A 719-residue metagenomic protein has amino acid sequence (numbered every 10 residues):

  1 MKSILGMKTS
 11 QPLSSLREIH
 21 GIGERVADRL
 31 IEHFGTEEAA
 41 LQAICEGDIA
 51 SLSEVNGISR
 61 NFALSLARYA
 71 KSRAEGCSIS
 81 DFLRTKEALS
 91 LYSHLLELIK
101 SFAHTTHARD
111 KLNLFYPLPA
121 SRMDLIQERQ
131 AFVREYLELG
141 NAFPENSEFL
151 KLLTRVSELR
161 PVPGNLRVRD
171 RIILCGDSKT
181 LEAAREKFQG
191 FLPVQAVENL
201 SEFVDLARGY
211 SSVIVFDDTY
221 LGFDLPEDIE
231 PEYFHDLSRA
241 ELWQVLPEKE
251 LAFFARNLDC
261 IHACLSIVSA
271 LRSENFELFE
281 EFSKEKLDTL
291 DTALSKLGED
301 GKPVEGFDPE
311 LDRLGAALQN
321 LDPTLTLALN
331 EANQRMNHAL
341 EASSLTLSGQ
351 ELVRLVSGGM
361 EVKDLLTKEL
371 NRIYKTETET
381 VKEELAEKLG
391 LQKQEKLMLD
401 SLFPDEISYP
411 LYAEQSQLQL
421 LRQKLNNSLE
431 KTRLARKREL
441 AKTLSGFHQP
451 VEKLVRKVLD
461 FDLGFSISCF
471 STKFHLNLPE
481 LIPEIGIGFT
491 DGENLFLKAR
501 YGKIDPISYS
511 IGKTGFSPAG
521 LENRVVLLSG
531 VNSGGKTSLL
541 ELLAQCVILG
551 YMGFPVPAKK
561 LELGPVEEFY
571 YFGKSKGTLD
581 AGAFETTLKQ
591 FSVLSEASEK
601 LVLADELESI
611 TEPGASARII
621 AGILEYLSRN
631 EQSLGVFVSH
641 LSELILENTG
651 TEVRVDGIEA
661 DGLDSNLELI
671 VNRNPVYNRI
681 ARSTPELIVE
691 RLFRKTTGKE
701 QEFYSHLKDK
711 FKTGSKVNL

Functional and structural regions predicted by a protein language model:
K2-H20, D28-E32, E38-N56, L64-A67: Extended, structured, electrostatic nucleic-acid-contact surfaces
K2-L16, E32-T36, K71-L527, A558-E562: Alpha-helical coupling/stalk and coiled-coil linker elements that connect catalytic or binding modules and transmit
P12-S15, D48-S51, E439-T443, E606 (+1 more regions): A general alpha-helix detector
H20, F447, V451-L454, P613 (+1 more regions): Conserved phosphate/pyrophosphate-binding and hydrolysis machinery centered on Walker-type P-loop NTPases, extending
L30-G35, I44, V55-N56, A70 (+5 more regions): Generic structural signal for hydrophobic core residues of well-folded globular domains
F474, G488-L719: ATPase nucleotide-binding head domains, primarily ABC-like/P-loop NTPase cores
